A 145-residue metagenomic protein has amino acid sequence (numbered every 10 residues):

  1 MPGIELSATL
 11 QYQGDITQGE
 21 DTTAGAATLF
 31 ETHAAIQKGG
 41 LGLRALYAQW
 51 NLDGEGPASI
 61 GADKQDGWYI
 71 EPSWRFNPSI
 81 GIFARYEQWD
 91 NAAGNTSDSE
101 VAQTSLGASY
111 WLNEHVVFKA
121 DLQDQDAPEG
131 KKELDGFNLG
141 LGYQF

Functional and structural regions predicted by a protein language model:
M1-A92: Detector for outer-membrane/organellar transmembrane beta-barrel domains, recognizing the amphipathic beta-strand
E20-A24, I60-A62, A93-V101, A127-D135: Solvent-exposed loop/turn segments connecting transmembrane beta-strands in outer-membrane beta-barrel proteins
L29-E31, G67-Y69, Q103-S105, L134-N138: Short hydrophobic/aromatic beta-strand or adjacent loop that forms the aromatic wall/cage of a ligand/substrate-binding
I36-K38, W74, Y110, L122-D124 (+1 more regions): Residue-level signature of outer-membrane beta-barrel architecture
K64, K119-L122, G136: Intrinsically disordered, low-complexity peptide-like regions
S73-K119: C-terminal hydrophobic structural anchor segments that stabilize assembly/packing rather than catalytic chemistry
Y110-L112, E133-F145: Outer-membrane beta-barrel "beta-signal"
